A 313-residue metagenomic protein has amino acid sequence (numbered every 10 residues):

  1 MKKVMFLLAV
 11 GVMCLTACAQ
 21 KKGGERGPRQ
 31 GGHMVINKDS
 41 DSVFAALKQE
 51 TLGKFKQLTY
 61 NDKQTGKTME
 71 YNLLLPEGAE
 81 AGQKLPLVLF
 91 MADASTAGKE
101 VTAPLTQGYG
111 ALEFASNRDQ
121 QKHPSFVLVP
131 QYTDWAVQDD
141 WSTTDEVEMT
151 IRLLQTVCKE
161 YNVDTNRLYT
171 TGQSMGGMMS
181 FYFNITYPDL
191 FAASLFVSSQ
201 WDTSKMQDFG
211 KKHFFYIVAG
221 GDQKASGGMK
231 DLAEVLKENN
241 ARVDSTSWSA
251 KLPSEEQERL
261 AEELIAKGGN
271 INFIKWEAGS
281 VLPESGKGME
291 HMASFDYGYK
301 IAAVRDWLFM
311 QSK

Functional and structural regions predicted by a protein language model:
M1-R26: Bacterial Sec-dependent N-terminal signal peptides
C18-L87, M178, L232-E234, D244-E255 (+1 more regions): A domain-start/cap signature at the N-terminus of enzymes
G27-G31, G220-S226, R242-K313: C-terminal catalytic histidine-bearing segment of alpha/beta-hydrolase fold enzymes
G78-Q83, A136-S174: Gly/Ser-rich "nucleophile elbow"/oxyanion-hole loop immediately N-terminal to the catalytic nucleophile in hydrolases
L87, M91-I151: Active-site machinery of serine-nucleophile hydrolases
L105-R118, V197-M206, Q257-L260: Alpha-helical scaffolding within the catalytic cores of extracellular/periplasmic polymer-degrading hydrolases
Q155-E160, N166-G210: Primarily recognizes the serine-hydrolase "nucleophile elbow" in alpha/beta-hydrolase and SGNH/GDSL folds
F215-V218: Short beta-strand/loop motif that positions the catalytic acidic residue of the alpha/beta-hydrolase fold
